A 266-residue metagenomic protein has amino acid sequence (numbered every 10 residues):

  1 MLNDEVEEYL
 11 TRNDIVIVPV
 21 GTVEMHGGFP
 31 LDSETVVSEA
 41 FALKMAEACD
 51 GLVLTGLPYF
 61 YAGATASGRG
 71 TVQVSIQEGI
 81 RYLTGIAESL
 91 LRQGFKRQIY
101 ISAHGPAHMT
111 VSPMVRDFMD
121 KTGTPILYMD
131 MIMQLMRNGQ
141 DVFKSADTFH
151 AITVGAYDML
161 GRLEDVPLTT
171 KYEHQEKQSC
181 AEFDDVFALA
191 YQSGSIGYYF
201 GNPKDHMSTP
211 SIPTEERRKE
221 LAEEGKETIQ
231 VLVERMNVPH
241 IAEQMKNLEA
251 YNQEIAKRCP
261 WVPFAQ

Functional and structural regions predicted by a protein language model:
M1-A64, G68-Q77, R81-G94, G105-Q266: Extended, histidine- and acidic-residue-enriched regions that form the cofactor-binding/catalytic faces
I101-S102: Short, surface-exposed ligand- or partner-binding patches at beta-edge/loop junctions that are enriched in aromatics
